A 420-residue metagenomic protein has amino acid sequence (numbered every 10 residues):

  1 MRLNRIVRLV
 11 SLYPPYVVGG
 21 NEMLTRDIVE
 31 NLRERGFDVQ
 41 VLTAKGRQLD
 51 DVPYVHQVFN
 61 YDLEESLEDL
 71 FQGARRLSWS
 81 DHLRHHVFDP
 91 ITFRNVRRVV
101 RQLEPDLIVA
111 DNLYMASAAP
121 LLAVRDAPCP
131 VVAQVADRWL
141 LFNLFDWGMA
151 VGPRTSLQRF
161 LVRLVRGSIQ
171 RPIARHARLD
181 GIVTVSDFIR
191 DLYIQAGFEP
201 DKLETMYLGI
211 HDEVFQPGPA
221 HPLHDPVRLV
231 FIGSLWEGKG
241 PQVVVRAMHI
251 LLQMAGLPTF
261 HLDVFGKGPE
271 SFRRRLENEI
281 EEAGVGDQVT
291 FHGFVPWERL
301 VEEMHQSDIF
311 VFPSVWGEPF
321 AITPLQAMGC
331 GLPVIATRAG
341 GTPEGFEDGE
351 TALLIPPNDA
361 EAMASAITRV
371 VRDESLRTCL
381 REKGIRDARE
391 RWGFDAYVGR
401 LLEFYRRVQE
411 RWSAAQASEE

Functional and structural regions predicted by a protein language model:
V7, P222-K239, V245-M248, D263: Conserved donor-binding/catalytic core segment of Leloir-type glycosyltransferases
K45, F188, G209: Carbohydrate-associated surface elements
R98, W139, V151, T155-I182 (+1 more regions): Membrane-proximal helix-turn-helix segments that form the acceptor-binding/catalytic region of lipid-linked
I232, H261-E277: Glycosyltransferase donor-sugar binding loop
R274-V295: Nucleotide-activated donor-binding/catalytic signature segment of Leloir-type glycosyltransferases, i.e., the conserved
F294-V295, E302-S307: Short alpha-helical donor nucleotide-sugar binding micro-motif in glycosyltransferases
P333-A336: Short hydrophobic beta-strand element within catalytic cores of glycosyltransferases and related nucleotide-activated
D348-G349, L353-A360, R369-S375: Conserved acidic donor-binding segment of nucleotide-sugar-dependent glycosyltransferases
